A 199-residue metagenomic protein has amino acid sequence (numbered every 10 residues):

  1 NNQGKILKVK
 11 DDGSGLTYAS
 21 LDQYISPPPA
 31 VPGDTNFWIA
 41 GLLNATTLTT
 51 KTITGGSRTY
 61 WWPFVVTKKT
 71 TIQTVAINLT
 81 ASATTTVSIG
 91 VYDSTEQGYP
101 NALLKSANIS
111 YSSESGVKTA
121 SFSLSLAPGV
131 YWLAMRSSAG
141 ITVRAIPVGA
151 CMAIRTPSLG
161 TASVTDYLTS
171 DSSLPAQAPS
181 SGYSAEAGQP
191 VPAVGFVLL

Functional and structural regions predicted by a protein language model:
N1-Y24, A30-G33, T54-T59, K68 (+4 more regions): Extracellular repetitive beta-rich solenoid segments
S26-L48: Glycan-recognition and processing domains
T47-P63: Short glycine/threonine/proline-enriched tight-turn/helix- or strand-capping micro-motif at secondary-structure
T70-A81, L133: A short beta-strand element within beta-rich, extracytoplasmic domains of secreted/secretory-pathway proteins
G116-L124: Exposed aromatic-hydrophobic patches
G129-Y131: A short tyrosine-centered beta-strand micro-motif
R136-L199: Short, surface-exposed beta-strand/loop patches at domain edges that form aromatic-rich interfacial subsites
